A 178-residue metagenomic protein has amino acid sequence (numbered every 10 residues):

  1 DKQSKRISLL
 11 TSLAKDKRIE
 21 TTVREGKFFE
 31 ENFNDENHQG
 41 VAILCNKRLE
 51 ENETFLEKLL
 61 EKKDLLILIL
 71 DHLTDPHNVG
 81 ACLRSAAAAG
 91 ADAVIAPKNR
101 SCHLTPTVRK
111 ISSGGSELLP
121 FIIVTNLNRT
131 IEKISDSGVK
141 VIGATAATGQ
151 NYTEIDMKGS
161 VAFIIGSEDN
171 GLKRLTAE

Functional and structural regions predicted by a protein language model:
D1-E20, L60-Q150: RNA substrate-binding interface of SAM-dependent RNA methyltransferases
D1-K58: N-terminal positively charged helical leader segments and presequences
K2, G26-F28, N99-S101, E168-N170: Short, acidic/turn-prone active-site loops that include or flank metal/cofactor- and phosphate-binding residues
E30, L49-E51, P76, C102 (+2 more regions): Glycine-rich nucleotide phosphate-binding loop and flanking beta-alpha elements of Rossmann-like dinucleotide-binding
H38-V41, K110-G115, K158-A162: Short, hinge-like loop/turn segments at secondary-structure boundaries
A42, C82, S116, E168 (+1 more regions): Gly/Ser/Thr-rich beta-alpha loop segments that engage phosphate groups in nucleotides
L59-K62, I155-M157: Short, flexible hinge/linker loops that cap or flank conserved catalytic cores
I142-E178: Active-site/ligand-binding-proximal alpha/beta "capping" segment
